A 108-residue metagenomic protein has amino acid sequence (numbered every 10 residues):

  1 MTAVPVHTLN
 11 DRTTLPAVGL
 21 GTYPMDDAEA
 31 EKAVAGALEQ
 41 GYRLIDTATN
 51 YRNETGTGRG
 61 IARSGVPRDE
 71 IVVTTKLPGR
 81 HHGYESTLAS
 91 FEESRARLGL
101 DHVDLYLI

Functional and structural regions predicted by a protein language model:
M1-I71: N-terminal binding-site loop/beta-alpha segment at the start of enzyme catalytic domains that lines or forms
L20, T47, T75, L105-I108: Conserved beta-strand positions
P24, L77-H81: Short histidine/acidic/glycine/proline-rich micro-motifs that form metal- and phosphate-coordinating active-site loops
E54-T55, H81-G83: Short active-site-adjacent helix-start/loop capping segments
D69-V72, V103-L105: Residue-level recognition of the N-termini of beta-strands and the immediately preceding loop/turn
H82-I108: Glycine/proline-rich, positively charged, aromatic-decorated active-site loop/lid region on the catalytic face
